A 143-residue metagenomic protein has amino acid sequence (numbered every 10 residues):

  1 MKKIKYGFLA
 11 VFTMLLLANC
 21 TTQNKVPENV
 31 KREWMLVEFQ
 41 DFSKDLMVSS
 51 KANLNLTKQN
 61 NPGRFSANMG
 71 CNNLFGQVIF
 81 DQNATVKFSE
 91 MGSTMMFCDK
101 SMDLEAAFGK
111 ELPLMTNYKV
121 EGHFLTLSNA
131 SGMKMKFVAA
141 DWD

Functional and structural regions predicted by a protein language model:
M1-F8: Bacterial N-terminal signal peptides that target proteins for export
Y6, C20-D143: Lipid interaction determinants
V11-M14: Repetitive helical segments and hydrophobic/amphipathic motifs
